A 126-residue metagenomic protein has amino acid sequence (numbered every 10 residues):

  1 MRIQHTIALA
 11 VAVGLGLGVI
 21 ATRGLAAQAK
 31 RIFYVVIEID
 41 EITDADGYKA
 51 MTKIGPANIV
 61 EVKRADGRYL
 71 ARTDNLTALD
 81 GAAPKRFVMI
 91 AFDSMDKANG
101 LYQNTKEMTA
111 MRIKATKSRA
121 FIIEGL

Functional and structural regions predicted by a protein language model:
M1-V11: Bacterial N-terminal signal peptides that target proteins for export
R2, R72, R86, R112-K114 (+1 more regions): Basic side chains
L9-A10, Y34, K117: Intrinsically disordered, low-complexity repeat segments enriched in small/polar residues
A12-G16: Hydrophobic membrane-insertion alpha-helices, especially the h-region of bacterial N-terminal signal peptides
L17-R86, F92-N99, E124-L126: Short S/T/G/P-rich N-terminal loop/turn motif that feeds into the first structured element of a domain
I90-L126: Surface-exposed, polar helix/loop patches in the mature regions of secreted/periplasmic/lumenal proteins that form
